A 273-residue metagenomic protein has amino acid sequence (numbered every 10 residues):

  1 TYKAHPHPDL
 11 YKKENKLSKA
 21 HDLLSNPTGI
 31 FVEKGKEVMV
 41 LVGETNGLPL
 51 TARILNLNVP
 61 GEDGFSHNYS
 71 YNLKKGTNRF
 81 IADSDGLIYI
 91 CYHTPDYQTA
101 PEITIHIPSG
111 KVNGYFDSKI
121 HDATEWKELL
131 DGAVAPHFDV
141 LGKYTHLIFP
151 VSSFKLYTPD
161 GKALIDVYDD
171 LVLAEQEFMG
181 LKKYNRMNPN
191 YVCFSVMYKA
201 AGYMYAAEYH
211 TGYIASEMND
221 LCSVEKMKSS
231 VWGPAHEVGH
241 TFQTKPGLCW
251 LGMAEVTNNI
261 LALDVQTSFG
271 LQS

Functional and structural regions predicted by a protein language model:
T1-F116: Beta-strand-enriched, solvent-exposed domains that form extended recognition/catalytic surfaces
K3, K12-K19, K34-K36, K74-K75 (+10 more regions): Context-gated lysine
H5-H7, H21, H67, H93 (+7 more regions): Histidine (H) residue identity feature
E14, E33, E37, E44 (+9 more regions): Glutamate identity and glutamate-enriched acidic tracts
K19, P27, T77, E128-L130 (+2 more regions): Short, well-ordered helical secondary-structure segments
D85, C91-G180: Fold-level signature of zinc-dependent metallopeptidase catalytic domains
P136-S273: Catalytic cores of extracellular degradative/oxidative enzymes
